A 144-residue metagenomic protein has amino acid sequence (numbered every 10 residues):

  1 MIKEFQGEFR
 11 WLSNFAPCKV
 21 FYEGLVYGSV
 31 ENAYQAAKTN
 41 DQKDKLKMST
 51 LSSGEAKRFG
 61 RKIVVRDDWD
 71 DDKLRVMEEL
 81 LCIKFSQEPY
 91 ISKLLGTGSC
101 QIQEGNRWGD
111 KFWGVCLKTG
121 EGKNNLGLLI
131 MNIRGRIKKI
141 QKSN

Functional and structural regions predicted by a protein language model:
M1-N144: Charged, low-complexity intrinsically disordered segments
